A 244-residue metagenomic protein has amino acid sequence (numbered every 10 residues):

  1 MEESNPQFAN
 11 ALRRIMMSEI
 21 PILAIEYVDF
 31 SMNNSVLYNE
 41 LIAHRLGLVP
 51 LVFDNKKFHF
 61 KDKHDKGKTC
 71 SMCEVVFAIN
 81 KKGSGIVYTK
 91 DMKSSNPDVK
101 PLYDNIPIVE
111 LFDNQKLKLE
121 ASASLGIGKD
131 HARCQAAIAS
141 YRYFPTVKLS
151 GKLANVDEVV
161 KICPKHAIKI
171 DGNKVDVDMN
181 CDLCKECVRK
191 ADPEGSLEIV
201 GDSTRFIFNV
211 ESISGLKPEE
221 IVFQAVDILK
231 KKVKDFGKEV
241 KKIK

Functional and structural regions predicted by a protein language model:
M1-K244: Protein-protein interaction/assembly regions in multi-subunit complexes
